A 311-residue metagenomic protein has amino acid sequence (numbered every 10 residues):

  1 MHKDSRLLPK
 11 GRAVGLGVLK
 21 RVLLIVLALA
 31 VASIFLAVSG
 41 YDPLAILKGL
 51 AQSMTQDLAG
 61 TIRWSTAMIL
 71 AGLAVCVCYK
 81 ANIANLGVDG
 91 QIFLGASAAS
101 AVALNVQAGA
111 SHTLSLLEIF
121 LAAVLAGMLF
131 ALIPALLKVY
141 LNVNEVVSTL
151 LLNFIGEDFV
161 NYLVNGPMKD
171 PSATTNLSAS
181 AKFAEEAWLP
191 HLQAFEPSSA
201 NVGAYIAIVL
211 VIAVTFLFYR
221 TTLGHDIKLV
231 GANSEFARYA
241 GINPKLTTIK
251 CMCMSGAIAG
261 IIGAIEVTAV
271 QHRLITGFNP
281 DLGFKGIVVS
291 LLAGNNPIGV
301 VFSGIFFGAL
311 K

Functional and structural regions predicted by a protein language model:
M1-V26: Transmembrane alpha-helical segments of polytopic membrane transport and secretion proteins
V14-K20, L50-I62, G87, H112-L117 (+1 more regions): Interfacial loop-to-helix junctions that mark the boundaries of transmembrane helices in multi-pass membrane
G17, R21, W64, V88-A96 (+7 more regions): Alpha-helical transmembrane segments of multi-pass membrane proteins, especially transporters and channels
R21-A37, M68-C76, A96-V102, V124-L129 (+6 more regions): Hydrophobic core segments of alpha-helical transmembrane domains in multi-pass membrane transport and ion-translocation
F35-Y41, A45, G49-V106, F120 (+2 more regions): Single transmembrane alpha-helix segments in multi-pass membrane proteins
E145, T149, N153-R220, R273: Transmembrane helix-bundle core of multi-pass membrane transporters and related energy-transducing complexes
F195-R273, P297-F302: Helix-loop-helix "hairpin" substructures at the membrane interface of multi-pass membrane proteins
I265-K311: Interhelical loop and adjacent transmembrane-helix boundary motif in polytopic membrane transport permeases
